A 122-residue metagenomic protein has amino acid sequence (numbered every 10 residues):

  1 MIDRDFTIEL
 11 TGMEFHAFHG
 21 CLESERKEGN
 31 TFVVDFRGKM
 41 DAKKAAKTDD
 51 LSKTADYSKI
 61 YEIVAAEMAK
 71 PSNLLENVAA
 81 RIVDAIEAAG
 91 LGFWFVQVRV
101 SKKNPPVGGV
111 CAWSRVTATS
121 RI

Functional and structural regions predicted by a protein language model:
M1-I122: N-terminal, polar/charged subdomain of small-to-medium soluble alpha/beta proteins
